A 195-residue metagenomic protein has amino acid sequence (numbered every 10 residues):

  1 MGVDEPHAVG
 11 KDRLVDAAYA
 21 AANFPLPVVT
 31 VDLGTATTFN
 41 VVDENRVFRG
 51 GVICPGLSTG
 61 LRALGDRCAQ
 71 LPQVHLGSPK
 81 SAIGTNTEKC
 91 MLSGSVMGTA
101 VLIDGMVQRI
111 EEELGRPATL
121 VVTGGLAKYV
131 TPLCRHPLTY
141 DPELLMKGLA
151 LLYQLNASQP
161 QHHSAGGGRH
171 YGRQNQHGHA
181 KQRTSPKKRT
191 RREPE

Functional and structural regions predicted by a protein language model:
M1-V29, E44-E195: Nucleotide/phosphate-binding catalytic cleft detector across ATP-hydrolyzing and phosphate-transferring enzymes
T30, T37-V42: Short beta-strand scaffold segments in enzyme catalytic cores
T35-T37, K128: Gly/Ser/Thr-rich loops at beta-strand to alpha-helix junctions that form or flank small-molecule/cofactor-binding
